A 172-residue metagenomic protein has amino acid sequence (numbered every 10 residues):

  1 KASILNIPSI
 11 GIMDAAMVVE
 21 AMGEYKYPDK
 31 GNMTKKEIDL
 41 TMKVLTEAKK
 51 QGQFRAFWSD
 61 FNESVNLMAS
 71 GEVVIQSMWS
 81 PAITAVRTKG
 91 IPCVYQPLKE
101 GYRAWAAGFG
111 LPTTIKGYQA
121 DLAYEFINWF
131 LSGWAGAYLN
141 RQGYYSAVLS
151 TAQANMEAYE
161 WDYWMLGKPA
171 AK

Functional and structural regions predicted by a protein language model:
K1-E63: Extracytoplasmic ligand-binding site segments that recognize negatively charged/polar headgroups
A2-L5, A56, V74-M78, V94-P97 (+1 more regions): Structural recognition of the beta-strand scaffold that forms the well-ordered cores of secreted hydrolase catalytic
A16-A21, T46-Q53, A69, V73 (+2 more regions): Sec-exported extracytoplasmic/periplasmic mature domains
V44-A48, G90-T113: Periplasmic-binding protein-like
N62-E72, Q76: Short helices/loops that flank or line small-molecule/ion binding pockets
S64-L67, I83, A123, G136: Short, hydrophobic alpha-helical packing/hinge segments within bilobed ligand-binding/sensory domains
S77-P92: A ligand-binding cleft/hinge motif common to bilobed small-molecule-binding domains
G110-A171: Mature extracytoplasmic/periplasmic domains
